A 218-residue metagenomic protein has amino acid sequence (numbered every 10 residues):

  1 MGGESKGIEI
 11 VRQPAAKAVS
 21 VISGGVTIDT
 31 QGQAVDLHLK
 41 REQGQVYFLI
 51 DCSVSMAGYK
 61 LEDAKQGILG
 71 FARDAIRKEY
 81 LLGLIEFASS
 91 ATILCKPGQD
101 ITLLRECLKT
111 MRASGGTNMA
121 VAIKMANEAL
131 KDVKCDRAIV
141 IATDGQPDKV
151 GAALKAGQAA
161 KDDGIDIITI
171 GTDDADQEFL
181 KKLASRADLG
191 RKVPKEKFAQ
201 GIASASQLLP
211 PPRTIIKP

Functional and structural regions predicted by a protein language model:
M1-Y47, S53-E62, C95: Acidic, polar low-complexity linker/tail segments
L39-P97, A122-I123, C135-A142, I168-D174: Von Willebrand factor
I68, A122-A126, L130, A205: Generic hydrophobic alpha-helical segments
D74-R77, D132, Q158-I165: Arginine/glycine-rich "motif VI" loop of SF2 helicases in the C-terminal RecA-like domain
Y80-T110, M125-V133, V150-A156, Q177-R186: Short beta-strand-loop
M111-G116, G145-V193: VWA/integrin I-like adhesion module and closely mimicked acidic/polar interface patches used
E128, R137-I139, G151, G164-I165: Nuclease catalytic cores that cleave nucleic-acid phosphodiester bonds, predominantly acidic two-metal-ion
K182-P218: C-terminal helix of von Willebrand factor
